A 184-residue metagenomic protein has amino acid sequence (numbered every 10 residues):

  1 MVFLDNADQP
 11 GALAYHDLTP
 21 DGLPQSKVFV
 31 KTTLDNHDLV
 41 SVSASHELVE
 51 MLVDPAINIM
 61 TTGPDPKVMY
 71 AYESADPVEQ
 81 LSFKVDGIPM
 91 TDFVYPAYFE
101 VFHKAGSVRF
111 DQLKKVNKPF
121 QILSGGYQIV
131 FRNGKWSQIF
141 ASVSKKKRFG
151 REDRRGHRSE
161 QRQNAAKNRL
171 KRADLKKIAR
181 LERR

Functional and structural regions predicted by a protein language model:
M1-A7: Acidic helix-start/capping segments at beta-turn-to-alpha-helix junctions
V2, K27-F29: Residues in well-ordered beta-strands of folded domains
A7-Q9, Y15-P20, V30-L34, D38 (+1 more regions): Metalloprotease/metallohydrolase-associated module, dominated by Zn2+-dependent proteases
L23-P24: Loop/turn elements at helix/coil->beta-strand transitions in domains of secreted/extracellular proteins
K27, S43, D76: Functionally constrained cores in energy, signaling, and assembly domains
N36-V49: Short alpha-helix carrying the canonical HExxH Zn2+-binding catalytic motif
